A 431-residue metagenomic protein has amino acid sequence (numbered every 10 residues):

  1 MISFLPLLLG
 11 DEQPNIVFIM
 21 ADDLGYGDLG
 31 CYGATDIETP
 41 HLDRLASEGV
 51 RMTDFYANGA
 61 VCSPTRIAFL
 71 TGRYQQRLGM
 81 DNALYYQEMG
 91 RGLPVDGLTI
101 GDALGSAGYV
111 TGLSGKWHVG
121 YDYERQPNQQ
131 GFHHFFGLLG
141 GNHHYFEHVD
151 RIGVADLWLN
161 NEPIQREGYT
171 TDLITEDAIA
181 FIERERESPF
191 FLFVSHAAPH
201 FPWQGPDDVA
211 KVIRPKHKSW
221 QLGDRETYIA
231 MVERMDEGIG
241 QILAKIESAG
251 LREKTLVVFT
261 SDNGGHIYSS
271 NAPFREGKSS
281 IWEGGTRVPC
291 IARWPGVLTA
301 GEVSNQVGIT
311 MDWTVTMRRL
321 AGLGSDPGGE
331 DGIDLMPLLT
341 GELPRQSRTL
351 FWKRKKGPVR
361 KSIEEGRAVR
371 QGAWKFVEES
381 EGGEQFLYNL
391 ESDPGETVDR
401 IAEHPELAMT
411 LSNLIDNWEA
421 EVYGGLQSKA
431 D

Functional and structural regions predicted by a protein language model:
F4-F386, S392-D431: Formylglycine-dependent sulfatase
